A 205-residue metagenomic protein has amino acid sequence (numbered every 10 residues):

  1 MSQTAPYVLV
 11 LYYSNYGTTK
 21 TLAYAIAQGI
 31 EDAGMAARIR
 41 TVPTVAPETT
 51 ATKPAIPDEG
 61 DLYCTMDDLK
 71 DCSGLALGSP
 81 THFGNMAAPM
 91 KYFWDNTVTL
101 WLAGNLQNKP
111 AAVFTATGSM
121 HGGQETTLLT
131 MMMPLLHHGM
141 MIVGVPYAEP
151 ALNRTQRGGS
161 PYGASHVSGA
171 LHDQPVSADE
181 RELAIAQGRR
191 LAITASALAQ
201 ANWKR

Functional and structural regions predicted by a protein language model:
M1-N105, L171-R205: N-terminal beta1-alpha1-beta2 submodule of the flavodoxin-like/Rossmannoid cofactor-binding fold
I56, D95-V98, L102, A116-S119 (+2 more regions): Alpha-helix boundary/capping detector
A76, G118-S119, S168: Short acidic/polar capping segments at secondary-structure boundaries
Q107-R157: Short, glycine-/small-residue-rich phosphate/pyrophosphate-handling segment
L129, G159-P161, A178: Glycine-rich phosphate-binding loop at the start of an alpha helix
G139, H166, A192-A195: Short leucine-rich amphipathic alpha-helical surface patches
Q156-S168: Mobile gating loops/cap/lid regions near enzyme active sites that modulate substrate access
